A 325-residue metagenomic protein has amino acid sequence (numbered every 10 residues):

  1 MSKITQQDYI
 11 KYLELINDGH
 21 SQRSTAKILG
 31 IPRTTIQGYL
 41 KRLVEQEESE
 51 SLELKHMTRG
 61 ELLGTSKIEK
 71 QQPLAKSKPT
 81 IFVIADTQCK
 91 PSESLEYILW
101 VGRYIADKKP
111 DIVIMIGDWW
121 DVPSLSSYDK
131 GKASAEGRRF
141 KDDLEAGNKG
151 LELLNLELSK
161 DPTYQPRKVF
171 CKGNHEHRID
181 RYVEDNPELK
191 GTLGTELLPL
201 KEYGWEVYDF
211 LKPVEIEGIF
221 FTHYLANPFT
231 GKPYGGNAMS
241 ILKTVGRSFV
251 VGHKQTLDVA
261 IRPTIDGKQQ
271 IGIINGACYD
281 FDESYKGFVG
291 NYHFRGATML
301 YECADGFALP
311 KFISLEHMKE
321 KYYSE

Functional and structural regions predicted by a protein language model:
K3-H20: Short, amphipathic alpha-helical "recognition" segments used to contact nucleic acids or chromatin
S24-L29: Short alpha-helical "recognition helix" segments of helix-turn-helix
G38, S51-H56, C89-K201: Core catalytic region of metal-dependent phosphoesterases/phosphodiesterases, especially metallo-beta-lactamase-like
V44-I68: Short Lys/Arg-enriched helix C-cap and helix-to-coil transition segments that create basic nucleic-acid-contact patches
G60-L95: Mobile, glycine- and charge-enriched loop segments and immediately flanking short secondary-structure elements within
A146-I265: Conserved catalytic scaffold of divalent metal-dependent phosphoesterases
T222-L315: Conserved beta-sheet core of the metallophosphoesterase superfamily
